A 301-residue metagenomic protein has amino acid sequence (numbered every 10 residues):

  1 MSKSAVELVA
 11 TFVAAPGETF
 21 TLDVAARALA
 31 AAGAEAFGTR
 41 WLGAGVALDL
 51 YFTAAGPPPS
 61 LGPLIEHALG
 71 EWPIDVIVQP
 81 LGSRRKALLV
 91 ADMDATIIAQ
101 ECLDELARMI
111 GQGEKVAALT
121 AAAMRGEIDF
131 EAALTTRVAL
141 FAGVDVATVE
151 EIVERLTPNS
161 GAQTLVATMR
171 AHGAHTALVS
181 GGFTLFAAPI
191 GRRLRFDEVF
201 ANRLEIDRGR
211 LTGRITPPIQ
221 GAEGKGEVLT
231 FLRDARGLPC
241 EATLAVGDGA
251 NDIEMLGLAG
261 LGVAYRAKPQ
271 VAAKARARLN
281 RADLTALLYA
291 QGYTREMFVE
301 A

Functional and structural regions predicted by a protein language model:
M1-A91, V299: Non-catalytic pre-domain segments flanking phosphatase-related domains
M1-S2, P63, G143-A301: C-terminal cap/substrate-recognition subdomain and adjoining C-terminal extension of metal-dependent phosphatase-like
L22, S83-I128: Active-site neighborhood of HAD-like aspartate-dependent phosphohydrolases
V116, F130-E131, V144-T148: Short, structured loop/turn "capping" segments at alpha-beta junctions
A118-A122, L134, L165: Short coil/turn segments at secondary-structure boundaries
T136-F141: Long, charge-rich alpha-helical interaction segments
